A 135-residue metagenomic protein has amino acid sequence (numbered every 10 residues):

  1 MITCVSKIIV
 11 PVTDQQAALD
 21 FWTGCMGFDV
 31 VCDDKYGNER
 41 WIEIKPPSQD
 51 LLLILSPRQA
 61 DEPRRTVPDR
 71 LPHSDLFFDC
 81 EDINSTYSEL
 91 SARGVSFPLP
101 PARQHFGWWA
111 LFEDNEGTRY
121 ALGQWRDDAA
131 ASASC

Functional and structural regions predicted by a protein language model:
M1-K7, D29-D79, Y87-E113, Q124-C135: Vicinal oxygen chelate
A18-T23, L90, G117: Conserved active-site tyrosine of GNAT-family acetyltransferases
R119-L122: Short glycine-/small-residue motifs
